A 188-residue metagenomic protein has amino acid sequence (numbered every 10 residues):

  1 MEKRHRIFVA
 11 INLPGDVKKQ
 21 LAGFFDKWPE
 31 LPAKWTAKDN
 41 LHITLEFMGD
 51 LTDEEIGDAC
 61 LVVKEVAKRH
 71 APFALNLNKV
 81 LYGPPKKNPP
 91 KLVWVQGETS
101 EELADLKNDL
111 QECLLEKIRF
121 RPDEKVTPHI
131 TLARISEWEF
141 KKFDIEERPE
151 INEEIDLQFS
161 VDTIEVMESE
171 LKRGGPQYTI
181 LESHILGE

Functional and structural regions predicted by a protein language model:
M1-E188: Histidine-dependent nucleotide/RNA phosphoesterase domain, centered on the 2H-phosphoesterase fold with its duplicated
